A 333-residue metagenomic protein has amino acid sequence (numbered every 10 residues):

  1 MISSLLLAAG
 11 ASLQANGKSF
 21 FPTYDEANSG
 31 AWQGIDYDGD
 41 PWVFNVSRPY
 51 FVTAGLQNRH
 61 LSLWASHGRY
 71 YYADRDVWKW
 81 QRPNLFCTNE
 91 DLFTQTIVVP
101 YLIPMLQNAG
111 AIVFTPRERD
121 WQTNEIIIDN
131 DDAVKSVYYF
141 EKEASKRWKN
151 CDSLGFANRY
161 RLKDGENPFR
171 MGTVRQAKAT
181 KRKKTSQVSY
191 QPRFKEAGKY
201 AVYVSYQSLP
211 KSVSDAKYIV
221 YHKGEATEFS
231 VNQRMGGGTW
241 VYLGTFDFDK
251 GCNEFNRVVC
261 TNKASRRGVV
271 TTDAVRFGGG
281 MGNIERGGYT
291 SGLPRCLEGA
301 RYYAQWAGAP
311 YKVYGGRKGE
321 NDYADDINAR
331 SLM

Functional and structural regions predicted by a protein language model:
I2-H67, Y71-K79, T272-L293: Non-catalytic propeptide/linker segments at domain boundaries
F51, Q57-R147, I284-M333: Catalytic-core regions of hydrolytic enzymes
A65-R69, R117, Y206-S208, H222 (+5 more regions): A mature extracytoplasmic/lumenal domain signature
N150-S189: Surface-exposed, low-complexity/disordered Ser/Thr/Gly/Pro/Asn-rich loops and linkers
Q176, S186-P210: A short beta-strand element within beta-rich, extracytoplasmic domains of secreted/secretory-pathway proteins
S208-T227: Short, surface-exposed beta-strand/strand-loop-strand elements in extracellular ectodomains
K223-N253: Extracellular carbohydrate recognition and processing domains and analogous Trp-centered ligand-binding platforms
V258-V269: Short beta-strand-plus-loop segments that form exposed binding edges in beta-rich domains
